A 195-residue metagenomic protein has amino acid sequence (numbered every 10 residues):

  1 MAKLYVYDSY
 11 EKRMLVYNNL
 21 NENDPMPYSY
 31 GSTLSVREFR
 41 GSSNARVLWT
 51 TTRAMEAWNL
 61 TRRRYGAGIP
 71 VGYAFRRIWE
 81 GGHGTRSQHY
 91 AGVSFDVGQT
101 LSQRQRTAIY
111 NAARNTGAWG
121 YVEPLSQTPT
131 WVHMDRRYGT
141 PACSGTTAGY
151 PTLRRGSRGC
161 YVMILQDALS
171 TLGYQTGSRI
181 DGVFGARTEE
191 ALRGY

Functional and structural regions predicted by a protein language model:
M1-G68: Active-site acidic/histidine clusters and adjacent loop/turn architecture that either coordinate catalytic ions
L4-D8, T85-S94, Q99-A168, L172 (+3 more regions): Catalytic cores and adjacent binding grooves of peptidoglycan-active enzymes
G41-N44, E80, T152, Q175: A near-ubiquitous, low-amplitude feature marking generic local secondary-structure context
T52-A54, R77-E80, A113-G117: Short amphipathic alpha-helical surface micro-motifs
R62-A91, Y110-N111: Active-site-adjacent substructure of cysteine-protease-like catalytic cores
Y195: Conserved PDZ fold ligand-binding element
